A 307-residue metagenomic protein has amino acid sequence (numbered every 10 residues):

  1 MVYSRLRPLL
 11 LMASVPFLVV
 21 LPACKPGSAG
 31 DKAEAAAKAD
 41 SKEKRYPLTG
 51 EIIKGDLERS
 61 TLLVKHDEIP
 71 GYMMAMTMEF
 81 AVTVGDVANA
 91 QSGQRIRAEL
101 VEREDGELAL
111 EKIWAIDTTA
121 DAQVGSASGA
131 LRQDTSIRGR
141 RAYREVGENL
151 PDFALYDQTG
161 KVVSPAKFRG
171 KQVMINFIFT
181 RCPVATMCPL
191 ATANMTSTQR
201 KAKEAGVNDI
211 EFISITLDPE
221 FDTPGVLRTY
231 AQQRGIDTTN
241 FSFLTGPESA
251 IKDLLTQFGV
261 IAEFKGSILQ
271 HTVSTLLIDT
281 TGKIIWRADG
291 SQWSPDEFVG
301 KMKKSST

Functional and structural regions predicted by a protein language model:
V20-A23: C-terminal motif of bacterial Sec signal peptides marking the signal peptidase cleavage site
K25-G27: Bacterial signal peptide processing site
E58-D67: Short aromatic-glycine-enriched beta-strand elements
V84-R97: Short nucleic-acid-contacting surface segments enriched for D/E, G, S/T with interspersed K/R
S92, A115, T119-P165, A193: N-terminal "domain-start" segment that seeds a small globular fold
S164-N194: Short active-site neighborhood of thiol/selenol oxidoreductases, capturing the structured segment around
L190-L254: Structural microenvironment flanking redox-active thiols in thiol-disulfide oxidoreductases
I261, K265-T307: Thiol-/selenol-based redox modules, centered on thioredoxin-like and closely related oxidoreductase domains
